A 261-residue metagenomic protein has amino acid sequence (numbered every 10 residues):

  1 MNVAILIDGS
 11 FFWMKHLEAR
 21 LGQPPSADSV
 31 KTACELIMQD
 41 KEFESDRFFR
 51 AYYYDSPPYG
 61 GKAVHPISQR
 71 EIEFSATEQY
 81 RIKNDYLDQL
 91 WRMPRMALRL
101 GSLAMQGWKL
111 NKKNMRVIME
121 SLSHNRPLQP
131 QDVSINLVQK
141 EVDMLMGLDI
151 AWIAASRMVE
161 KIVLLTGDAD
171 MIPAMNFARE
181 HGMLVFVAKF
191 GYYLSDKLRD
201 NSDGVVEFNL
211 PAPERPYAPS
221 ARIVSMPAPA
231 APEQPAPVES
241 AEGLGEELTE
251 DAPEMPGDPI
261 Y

Functional and structural regions predicted by a protein language model:
M1-Y261: Terminal and domain-boundary accessory regions
